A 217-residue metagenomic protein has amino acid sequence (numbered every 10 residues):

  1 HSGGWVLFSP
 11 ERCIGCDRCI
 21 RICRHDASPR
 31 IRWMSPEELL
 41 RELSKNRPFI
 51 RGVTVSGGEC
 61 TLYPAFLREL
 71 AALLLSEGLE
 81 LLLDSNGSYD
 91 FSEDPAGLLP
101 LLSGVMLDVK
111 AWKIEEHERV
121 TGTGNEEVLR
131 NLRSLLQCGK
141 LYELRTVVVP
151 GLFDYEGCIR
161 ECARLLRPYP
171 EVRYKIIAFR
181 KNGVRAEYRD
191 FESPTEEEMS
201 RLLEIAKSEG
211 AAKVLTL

Functional and structural regions predicted by a protein language model:
H1-F8, D17-W33: Iron-sulfur cluster-binding cysteine motifs and their immediate structural context in ferredoxin-like electron-transfer
W5-V6, I50, L141, A211: A broad structural signal for short, well-ordered beta-strand segments within beta-sheet-rich domains
C13: Short Cys/His-rich zinc-binding micro-motifs
R24, S44, R133, R167 (+1 more regions): Class I S-adenosyl-L-methionine
E37-Y188: Conserved AdoMet/S-adenosylmethionine-binding subsite of the radical SAM
K140-Y142, E197-L217: C-terminal accessory region of radical SAM enzymes
Y188-E198: Short, flexible active-site recognition loops that position polar ligands and cofactors
